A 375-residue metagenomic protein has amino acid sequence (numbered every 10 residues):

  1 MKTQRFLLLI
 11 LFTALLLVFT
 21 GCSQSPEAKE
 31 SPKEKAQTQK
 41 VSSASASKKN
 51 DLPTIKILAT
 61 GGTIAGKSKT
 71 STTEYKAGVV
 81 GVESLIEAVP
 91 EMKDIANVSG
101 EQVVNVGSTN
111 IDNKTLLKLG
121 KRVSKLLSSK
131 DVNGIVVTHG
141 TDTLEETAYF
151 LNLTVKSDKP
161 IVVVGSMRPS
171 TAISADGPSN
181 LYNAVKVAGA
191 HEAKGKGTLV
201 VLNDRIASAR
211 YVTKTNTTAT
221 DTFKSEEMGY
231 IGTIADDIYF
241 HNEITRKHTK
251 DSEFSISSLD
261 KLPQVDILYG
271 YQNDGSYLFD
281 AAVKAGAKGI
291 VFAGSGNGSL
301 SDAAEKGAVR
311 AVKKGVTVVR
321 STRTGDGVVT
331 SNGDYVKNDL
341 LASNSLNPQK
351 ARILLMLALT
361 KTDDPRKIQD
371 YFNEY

Functional and structural regions predicted by a protein language model:
M1-I10: Bacterial N-terminal signal peptides that target proteins for export
T20-G21: C-terminal motif of bacterial Sec signal peptides marking the signal peptidase cleavage site
E34-K35, Q39-S124, K306: ATP/NTP phosphate-donor binding region
S43-A44, K49, Y277, D302-Y375: ATP/nucleoside-binding phosphotransfer catalytic cores, i.e., glycine-rich phosphate-binding loops
L52, L58, A65-S68, G81 (+3 more regions): Accessory alpha-helical/coil subdomains and C-terminal extensions that flank or cap enzyme catalytic cores
V137-K159, L300-V309: Short Gly/Thr/Asp-enriched flexible loops that form oxyanion-binding sites at enzyme active sites
A148-P178, V185-G189, K313-T322: Short, acidic/small-residue loops that bind anionic groups at enzyme active sites
V164-A235: Internal gly/pro-rich beta-alpha loop/helix module that stabilizes soluble enzyme cofactors or their anionic handles
